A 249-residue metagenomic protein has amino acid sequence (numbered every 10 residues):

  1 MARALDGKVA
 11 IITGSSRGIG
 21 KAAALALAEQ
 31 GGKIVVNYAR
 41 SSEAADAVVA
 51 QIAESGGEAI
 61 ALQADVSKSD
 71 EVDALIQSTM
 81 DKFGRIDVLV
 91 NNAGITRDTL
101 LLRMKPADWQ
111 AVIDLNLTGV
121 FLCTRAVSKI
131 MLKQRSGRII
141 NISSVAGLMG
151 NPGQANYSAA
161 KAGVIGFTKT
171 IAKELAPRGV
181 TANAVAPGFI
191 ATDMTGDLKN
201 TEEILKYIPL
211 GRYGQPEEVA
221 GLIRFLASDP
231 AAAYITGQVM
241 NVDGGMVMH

Functional and structural regions predicted by a protein language model:
V9, S16-R17: Conserved glycine-rich cofactor-binding loop
L100-L101, D108-I113, I139, I204: Substrate-binding pocket helix/loop in short-chain dehydrogenase/reductase
T124, A160, T168: Active-site helix of classical SDR
K129, K173-P177: Alpha-helical segment proximal to the catalytic Tyr-Lys
S136, Q215-V242, V247: C-terminal substrate-recognition "lid" of short-chain dehydrogenase/reductases
S144: Residue(s) in the substrate-gating loop at a strand-loop-helix junction that position the organic substrate next
A176, T181, I235-T236: Short, small/polar-rich loop/turn modules that mediate ligand/substrate recognition or access, typified
